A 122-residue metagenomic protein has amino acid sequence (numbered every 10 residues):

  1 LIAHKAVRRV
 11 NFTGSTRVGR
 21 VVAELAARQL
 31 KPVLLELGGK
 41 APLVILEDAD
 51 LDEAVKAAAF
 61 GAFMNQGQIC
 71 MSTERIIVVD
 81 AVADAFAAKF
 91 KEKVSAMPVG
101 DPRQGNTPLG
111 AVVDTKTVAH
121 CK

Functional and structural regions predicted by a protein language model:
I2-R9: Short, surface-exposed connector motifs at secondary-structure boundaries
R9, S15-K122: ALDH superfamily catalytic-core signature
